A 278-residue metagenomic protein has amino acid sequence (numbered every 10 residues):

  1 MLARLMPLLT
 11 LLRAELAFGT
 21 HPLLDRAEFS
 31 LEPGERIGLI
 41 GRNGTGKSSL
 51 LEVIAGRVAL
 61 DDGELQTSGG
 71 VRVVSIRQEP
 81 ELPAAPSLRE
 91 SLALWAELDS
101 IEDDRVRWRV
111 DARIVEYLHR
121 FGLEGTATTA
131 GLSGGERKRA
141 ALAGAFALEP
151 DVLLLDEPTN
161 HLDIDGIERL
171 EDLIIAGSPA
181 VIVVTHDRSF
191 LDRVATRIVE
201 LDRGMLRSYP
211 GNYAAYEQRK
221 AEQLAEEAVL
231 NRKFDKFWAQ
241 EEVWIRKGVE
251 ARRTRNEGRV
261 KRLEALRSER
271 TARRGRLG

Functional and structural regions predicted by a protein language model:
M1-V229: ABC ATP-binding cassette signature C-motif
L8, D103-R107, L224-G278: Flexible nucleotide-interacting loop at or near the entrance of a catalytic core
